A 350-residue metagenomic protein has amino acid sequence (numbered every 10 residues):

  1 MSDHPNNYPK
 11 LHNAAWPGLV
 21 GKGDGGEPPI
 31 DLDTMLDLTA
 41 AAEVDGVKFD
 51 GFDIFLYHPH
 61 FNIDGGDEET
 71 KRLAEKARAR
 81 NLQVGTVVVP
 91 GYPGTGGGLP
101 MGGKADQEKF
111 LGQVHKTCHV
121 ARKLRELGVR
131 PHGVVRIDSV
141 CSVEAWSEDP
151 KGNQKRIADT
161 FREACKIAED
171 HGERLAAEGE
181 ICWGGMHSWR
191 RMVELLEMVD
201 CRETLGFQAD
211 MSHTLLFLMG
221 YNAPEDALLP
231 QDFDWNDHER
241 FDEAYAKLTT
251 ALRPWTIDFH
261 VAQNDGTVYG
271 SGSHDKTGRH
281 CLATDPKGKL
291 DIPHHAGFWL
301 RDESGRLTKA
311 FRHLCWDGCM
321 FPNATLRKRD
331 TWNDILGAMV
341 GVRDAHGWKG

Functional and structural regions predicted by a protein language model:
M1-P131, R162, E169, E243 (+1 more regions): N-terminal pre-domain/capping segments
M1-V44, E126, A158-D159, M186-G350: Histidine-acidic metal/acid-base catalytic patches
L11-A15, G51-H58, V84-G91, I137-C141 (+4 more regions): A cross-domain feature marking catalytic cores of carbohydrate-active enzymes and several ubiquitous metabolic/repair
N62, A145, Y269: Glycine/Thr-rich phosphate-binding loops of Rossmann-like dinucleotide-binding domains
L82, R130-P131, E173, G305-R312: A short helix->loop->beta-strand "cap" motif at the edges of active sites that frequently abuts
G102-A105, S142-G152, A177-G184, D226-D237 (+1 more regions): Surface-exposed cleft-lining segments at the edges of enzyme active sites
C118-P150, H171-C182, C315-W316: Active-site groove signature of glycoside hydrolases
V143-F161, I167-A168: Active-site cleft segment of glycoside hydrolase catalytic domains centered on the general acid/base Glu
